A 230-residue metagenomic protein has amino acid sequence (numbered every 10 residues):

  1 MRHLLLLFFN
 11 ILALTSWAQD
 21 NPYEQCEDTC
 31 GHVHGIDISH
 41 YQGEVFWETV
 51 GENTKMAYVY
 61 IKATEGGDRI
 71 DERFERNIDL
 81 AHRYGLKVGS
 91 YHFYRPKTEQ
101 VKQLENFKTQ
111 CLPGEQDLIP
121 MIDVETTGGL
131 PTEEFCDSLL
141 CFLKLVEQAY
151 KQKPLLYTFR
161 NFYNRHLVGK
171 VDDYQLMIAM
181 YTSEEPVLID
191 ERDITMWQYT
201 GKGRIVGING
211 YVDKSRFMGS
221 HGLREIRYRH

Functional and structural regions predicted by a protein language model:
M1-D20: Bacterial Sec-dependent N-terminal signal peptides
Q19-E65: Boundary/entry segment of secreted carbohydrate-active catalytic domains
N21-G35, V171-H230: Functionally critical loop-and-helix segments that line ligand-binding/catalytic clefts of soluble enzyme domains
H34-D37, A57-K62, K87-H92, L118-V124 (+3 more regions): Structural recognition of the beta-strand scaffold that forms the well-ordered cores of secreted hydrolase catalytic
I36-F46, K62-R73, F93-K102, G128-E133 (+1 more regions): Acidic-and-aromatic substrate-binding clefts and catalytic sites of carbohydrate-active enzymes
F46-K55, R73-G85, F107-Q116, L188-E191: Acidic (Asp/Glu)-rich catalytic clusters
E48, D79, E105, T109 (+2 more regions): Solvent-exposed, polar/charged alpha-helical surfaces in well-ordered, non-transmembrane soluble domains, broadly
L118-E191: Catalytic domains of cell-wall/extracellular-matrix polysaccharide-remodeling enzymes, centered on de-N-acetylation
